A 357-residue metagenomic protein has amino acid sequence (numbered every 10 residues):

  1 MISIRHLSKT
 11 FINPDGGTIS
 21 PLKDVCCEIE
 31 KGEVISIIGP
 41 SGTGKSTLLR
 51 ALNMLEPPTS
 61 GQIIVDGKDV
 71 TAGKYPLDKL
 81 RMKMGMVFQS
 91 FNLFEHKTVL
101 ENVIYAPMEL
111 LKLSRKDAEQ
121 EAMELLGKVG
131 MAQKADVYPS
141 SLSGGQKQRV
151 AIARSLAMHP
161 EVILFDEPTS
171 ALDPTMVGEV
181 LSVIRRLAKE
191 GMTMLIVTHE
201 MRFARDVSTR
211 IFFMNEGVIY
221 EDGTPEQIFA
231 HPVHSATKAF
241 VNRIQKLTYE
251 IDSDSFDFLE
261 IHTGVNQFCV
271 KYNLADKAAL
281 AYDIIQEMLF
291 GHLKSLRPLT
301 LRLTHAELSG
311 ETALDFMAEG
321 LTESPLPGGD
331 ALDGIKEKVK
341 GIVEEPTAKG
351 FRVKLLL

Functional and structural regions predicted by a protein language model:
N53: Helix-to-loop junction immediately C-terminal to a conserved catalytic motif
V70-G85, K189: ABC ATPase NBD coupling module
V137-S140, M158, E190: Conserved signature/switch motifs of ABC ATPase nucleotide-binding domains
I163-D166: Catalytic Walker B motif of ABC-type/P-loop ATPase nucleotide-binding domains
D222-G223: ABC ATPase "signature
K277-P298: Conserved ATP-binding N-box helix of the HATPase_c
